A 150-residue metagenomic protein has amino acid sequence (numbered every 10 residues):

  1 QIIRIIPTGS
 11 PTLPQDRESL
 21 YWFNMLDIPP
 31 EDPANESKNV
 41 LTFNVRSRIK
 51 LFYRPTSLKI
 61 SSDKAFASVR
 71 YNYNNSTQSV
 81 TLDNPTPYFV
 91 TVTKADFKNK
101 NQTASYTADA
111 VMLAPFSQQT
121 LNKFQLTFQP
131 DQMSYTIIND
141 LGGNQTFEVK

Functional and structural regions predicted by a protein language model:
Q1-P11, N101-P130: Intrinsically disordered, low-complexity Pro/Gly/Ser/Thr-rich segments with frequent PxxP/GP/PP motifs and embedded
I2, E18-L20, R46-R48, F66 (+1 more regions): Extracytoplasmic
I2-R4, W22-N24, K50, S79-T81 (+2 more regions): Beta-strand secondary-structure signal
G9-Y53, Q129-K150: Terminal connector regions
T56-Y73: Low-complexity, acidic Ser/Thr/Pro/Gly-rich terminal tails and inter-domain linkers that flank the onset of structured
Q78-Y88: Asparagine-centered strand-capping/turn motif at beta-strand->loop junctions
V90-A95, F147: Short, hydrophobic/aromatic beta-strand segments
F97-T103, D140: Change "in extracellular beta-sheet-rich domains … of secreted and cell-surface proteins" to "in beta-sheet-rich domains
